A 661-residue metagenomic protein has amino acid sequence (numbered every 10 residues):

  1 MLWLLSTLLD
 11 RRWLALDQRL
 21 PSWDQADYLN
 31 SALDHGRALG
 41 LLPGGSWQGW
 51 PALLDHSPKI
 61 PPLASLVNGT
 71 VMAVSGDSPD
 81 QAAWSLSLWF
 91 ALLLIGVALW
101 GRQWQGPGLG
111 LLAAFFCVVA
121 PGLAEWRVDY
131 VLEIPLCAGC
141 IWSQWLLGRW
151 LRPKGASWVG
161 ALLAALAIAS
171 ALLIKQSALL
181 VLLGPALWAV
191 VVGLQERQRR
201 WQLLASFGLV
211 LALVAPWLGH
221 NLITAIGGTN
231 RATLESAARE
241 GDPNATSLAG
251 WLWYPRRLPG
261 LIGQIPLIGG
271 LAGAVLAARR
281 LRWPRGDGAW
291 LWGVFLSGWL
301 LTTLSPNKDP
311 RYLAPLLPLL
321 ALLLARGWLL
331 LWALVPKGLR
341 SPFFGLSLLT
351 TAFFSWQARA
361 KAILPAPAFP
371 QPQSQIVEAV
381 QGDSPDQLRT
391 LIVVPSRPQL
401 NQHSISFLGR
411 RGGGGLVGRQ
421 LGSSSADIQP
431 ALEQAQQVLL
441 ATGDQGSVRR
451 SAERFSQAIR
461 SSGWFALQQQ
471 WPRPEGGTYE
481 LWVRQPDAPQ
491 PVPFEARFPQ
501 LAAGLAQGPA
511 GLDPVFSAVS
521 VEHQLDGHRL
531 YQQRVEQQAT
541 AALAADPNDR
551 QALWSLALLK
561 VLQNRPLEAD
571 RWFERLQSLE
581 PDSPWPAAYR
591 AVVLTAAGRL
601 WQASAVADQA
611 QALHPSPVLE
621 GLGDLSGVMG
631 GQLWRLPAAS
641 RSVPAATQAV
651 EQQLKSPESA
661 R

Functional and structural regions predicted by a protein language model:
M1, L211, R282-W283, W328-K361: Signature aromatic-anchored transmembrane alpha helix within multi-pass, membrane-resident enzymes that catalyze glycan
A15-A26, L39-S65, D80, E240-P243 (+1 more regions): Membrane-proximal lumenal/periplasmic loop motifs of glycosylation machinery
Y28-A38, S170, I174, V181-G288 (+4 more regions): Transmembrane-lumen/periplasm boundary regions of multi-pass, lipid-linked membrane glycan transferases
P58, P62-T70, V74-L92, W126-Y130: Loop-to-helix entry region of an early transmembrane alpha helix in multi-pass inner-membrane enzymes
Q81-W104, W142, L146, A274-R279: Transmembrane-helix motifs of polytopic, lipid-linked glycan transferases
A83, G122-L136, D309-P310: Short acidic/glycine- and proline-prone juxtamembrane loop motifs at membrane-interface regions of multi-pass membrane
W104, I141-A161, A171, L276-R280 (+1 more regions): Membrane-interface transmembrane helices that cradle and orient dolichyl/undecaprenyl
Q373-R389, F407-R661: C-terminal luminal/periplasmic domains and tails of membrane-associated envelope-modifying transferases
